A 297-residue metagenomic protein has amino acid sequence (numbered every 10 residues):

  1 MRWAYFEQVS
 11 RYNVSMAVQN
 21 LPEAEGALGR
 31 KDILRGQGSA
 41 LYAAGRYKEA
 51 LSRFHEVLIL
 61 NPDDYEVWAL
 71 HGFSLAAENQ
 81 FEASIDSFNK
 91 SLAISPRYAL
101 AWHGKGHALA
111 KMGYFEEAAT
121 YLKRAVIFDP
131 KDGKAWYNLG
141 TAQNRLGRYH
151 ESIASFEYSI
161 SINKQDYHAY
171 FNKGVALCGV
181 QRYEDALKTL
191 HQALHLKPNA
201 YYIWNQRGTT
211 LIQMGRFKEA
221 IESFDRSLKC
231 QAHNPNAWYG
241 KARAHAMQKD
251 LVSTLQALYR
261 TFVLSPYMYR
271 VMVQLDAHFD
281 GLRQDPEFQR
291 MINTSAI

Functional and structural regions predicted by a protein language model:
W3, Y12, M16-E23, L28 (+2 more regions): Terminal, low-structured helical/coil segments at or just beyond the last alpha-helical repeat
A24, V57, K90-S91, R124-A125 (+4 more regions): Canonical positions in the second alpha-helix
R35-A43, E66-A77, L100-K111, G133-R145 (+3 more regions): Conserved alpha-helical positions within TPR/SEL1-like repeat arrays
A246, L251-M268, A296-I297: TPR/TPR-like (Sel1-like) alpha-helical repeat modules
